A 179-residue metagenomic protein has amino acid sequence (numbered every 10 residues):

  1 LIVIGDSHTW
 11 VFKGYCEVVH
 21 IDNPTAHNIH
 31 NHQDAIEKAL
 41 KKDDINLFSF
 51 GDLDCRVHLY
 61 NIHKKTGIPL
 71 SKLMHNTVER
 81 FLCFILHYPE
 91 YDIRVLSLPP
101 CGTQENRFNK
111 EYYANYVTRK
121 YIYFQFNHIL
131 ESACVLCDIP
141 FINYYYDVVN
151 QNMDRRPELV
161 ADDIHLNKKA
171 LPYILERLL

Functional and structural regions predicted by a protein language model:
I2, L47, D92-R94, P140: A structural signal for isolated positions on well-ordered beta-strands in alpha/beta enzyme cores
I2-R80: Conserved SGNH/GDSL esterase-like catalytic core that processes O-acyl groups on lipids and polysaccharides
G51-L53, L86-K120, Y146-Q151: Active-site segments of SGNH/GDSL-like serine hydrolases that catalyze O-acetyl group transfer/hydrolysis on lipids
R56-L70, Q104-A114, R155-L159: Surface-exposed, active-site-proximal loop segments in enzymatic domains
K65-N76, A114-Q125, D162-L166: Alpha-helix N-cap and loop-to-helix initiation/capping positions
P99-G102, I129, I142-A161: Preference for well-ordered, secondary-structure-rich cores of eukaryotic proteins
T103-Y144, Y173: Substrate-gating cap/lid alpha-helix
D138-P140, R156-L179: Histidine-centered active-site loop/cap adjacent to the catalytic His in serine esterases/O-acetyl transfer systems
